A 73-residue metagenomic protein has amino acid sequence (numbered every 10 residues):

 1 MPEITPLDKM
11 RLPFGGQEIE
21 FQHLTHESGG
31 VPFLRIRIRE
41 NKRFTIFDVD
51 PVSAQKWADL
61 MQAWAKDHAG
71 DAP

Functional and structural regions predicted by a protein language model:
M1-P73: Positively charged, low-complexity terminal tracts and the immediately adjacent first secondary-structure elements
